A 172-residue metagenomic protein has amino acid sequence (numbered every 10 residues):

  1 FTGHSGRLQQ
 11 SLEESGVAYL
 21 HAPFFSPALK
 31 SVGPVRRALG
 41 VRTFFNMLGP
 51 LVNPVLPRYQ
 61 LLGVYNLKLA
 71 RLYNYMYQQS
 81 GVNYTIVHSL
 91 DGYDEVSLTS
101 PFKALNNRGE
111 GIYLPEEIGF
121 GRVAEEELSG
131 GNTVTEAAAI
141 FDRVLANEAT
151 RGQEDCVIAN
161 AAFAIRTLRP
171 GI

Functional and structural regions predicted by a protein language model:
T2, Q10-I172: Glycine-rich anion-binding loops and their surrounding alpha/beta cores
R7: Short acidic active-site motifs
